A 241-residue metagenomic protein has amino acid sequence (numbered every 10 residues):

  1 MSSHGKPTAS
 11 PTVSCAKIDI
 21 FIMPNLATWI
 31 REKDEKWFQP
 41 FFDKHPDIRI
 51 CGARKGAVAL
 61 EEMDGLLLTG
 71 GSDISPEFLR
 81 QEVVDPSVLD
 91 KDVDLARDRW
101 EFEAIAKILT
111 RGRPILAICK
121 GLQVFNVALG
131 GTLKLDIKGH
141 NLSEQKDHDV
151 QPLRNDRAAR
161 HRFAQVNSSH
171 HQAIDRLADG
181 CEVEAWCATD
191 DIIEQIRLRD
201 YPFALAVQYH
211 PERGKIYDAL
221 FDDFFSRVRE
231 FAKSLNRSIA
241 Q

Functional and structural regions predicted by a protein language model:
M1-K120, N126-K134, K138-A159, F163-Q165 (+3 more regions): N-terminal beta1-alpha1 cap of cysteine-dependent amidohydrolase-like domains
A204-Y209: Active-site-proximal beta-strand elements of phosphoester/diester hydrolases
